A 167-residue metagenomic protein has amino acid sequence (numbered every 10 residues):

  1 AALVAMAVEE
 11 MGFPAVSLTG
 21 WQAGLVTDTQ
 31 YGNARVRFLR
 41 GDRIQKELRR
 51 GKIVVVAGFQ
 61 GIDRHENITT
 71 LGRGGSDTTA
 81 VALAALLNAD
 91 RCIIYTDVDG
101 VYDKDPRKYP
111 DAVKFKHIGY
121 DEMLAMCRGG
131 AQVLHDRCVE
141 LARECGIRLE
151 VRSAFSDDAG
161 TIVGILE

Functional and structural regions predicted by a protein language model:
A1-E167: C-terminal catalytic "cap/lid" subdomain
